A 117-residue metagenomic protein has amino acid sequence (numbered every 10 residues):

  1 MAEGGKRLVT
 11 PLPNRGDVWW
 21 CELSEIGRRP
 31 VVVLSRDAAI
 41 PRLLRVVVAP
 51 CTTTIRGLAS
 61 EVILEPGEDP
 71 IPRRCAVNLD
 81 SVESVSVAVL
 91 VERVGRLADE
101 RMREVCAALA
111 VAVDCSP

Functional and structural regions predicted by a protein language model:
M1-P117: Conserved functional hotspots at enzyme active or ligand-binding sites that engage polyanionic ligands
